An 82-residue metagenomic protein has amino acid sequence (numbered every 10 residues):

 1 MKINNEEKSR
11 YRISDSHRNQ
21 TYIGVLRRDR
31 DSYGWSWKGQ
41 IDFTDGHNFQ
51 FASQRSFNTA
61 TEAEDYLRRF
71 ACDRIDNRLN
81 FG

Functional and structural regions predicted by a protein language model:
M1-I23, N48: Negatively charged, low-complexity tracts enriched in Asp/Glu with abundant Ser/Thr
M1-K2, T44-G82: Mixed-charge, Lys/Arg-enriched low-complexity segments
N5-E6, S16-R18, R30-S32, F43 (+1 more regions): Short linear motifs in intrinsically disordered/low-complexity regions
Y11, S16, K38, R55-T61: Serine/proline-rich low-complexity intrinsically disordered segments, especially terminal tails, linkers
G24-R28: Hydrophobic/aromatic beta-strand elements that line small-molecule binding cavities or substrate pockets in beta-rich
D29-Q50: Short aromatic-glycine-(Arg/Gly/Cys) micro-motifs in beta-strand/loop hairpins
